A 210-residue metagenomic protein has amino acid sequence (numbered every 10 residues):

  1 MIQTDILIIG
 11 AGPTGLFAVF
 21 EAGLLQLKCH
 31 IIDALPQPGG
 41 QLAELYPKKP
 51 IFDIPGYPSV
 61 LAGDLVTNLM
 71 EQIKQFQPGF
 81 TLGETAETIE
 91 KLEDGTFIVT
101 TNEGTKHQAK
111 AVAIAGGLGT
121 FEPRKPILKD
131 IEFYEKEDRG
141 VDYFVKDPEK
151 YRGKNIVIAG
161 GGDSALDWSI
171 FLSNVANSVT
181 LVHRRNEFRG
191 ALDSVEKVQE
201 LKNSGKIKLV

Functional and structural regions predicted by a protein language model:
M1-I9, Q37, G79-K154: FAD-binding core/adjacent interface of flavoenzyme oxidoreductases
I2-Q3, L7-P36, E137-A191: Rossmann-like dinucleotide/flavin-binding elements
L16, S59-G63, T67, F80 (+3 more regions): Electropositive phosphate-/nucleotide-binding environments in soluble metabolic enzymes
A22, E44-K48, P126-I131, F171-N174 (+1 more regions): Short, glycine/charged-enriched secondary-structure capping and boundary segments
L35-V60, A191-Q199: Conserved N-terminal glycine-rich FAD pyrophosphate-binding loop of Rossmann-like flavoproteins
Q37, I54-T81: Conserved FAD-binding subdomain of flavin-dependent enzymes
L42, I51-I54, K125-I131, V141 (+1 more regions): Short clusters of hydrophobic/aromatic residues that line enzyme substrate/ligand-binding pockets
I73-T101, K106-A109, N174-V210: A Rossmann-like FAD-binding core segment of flavoenzymes
